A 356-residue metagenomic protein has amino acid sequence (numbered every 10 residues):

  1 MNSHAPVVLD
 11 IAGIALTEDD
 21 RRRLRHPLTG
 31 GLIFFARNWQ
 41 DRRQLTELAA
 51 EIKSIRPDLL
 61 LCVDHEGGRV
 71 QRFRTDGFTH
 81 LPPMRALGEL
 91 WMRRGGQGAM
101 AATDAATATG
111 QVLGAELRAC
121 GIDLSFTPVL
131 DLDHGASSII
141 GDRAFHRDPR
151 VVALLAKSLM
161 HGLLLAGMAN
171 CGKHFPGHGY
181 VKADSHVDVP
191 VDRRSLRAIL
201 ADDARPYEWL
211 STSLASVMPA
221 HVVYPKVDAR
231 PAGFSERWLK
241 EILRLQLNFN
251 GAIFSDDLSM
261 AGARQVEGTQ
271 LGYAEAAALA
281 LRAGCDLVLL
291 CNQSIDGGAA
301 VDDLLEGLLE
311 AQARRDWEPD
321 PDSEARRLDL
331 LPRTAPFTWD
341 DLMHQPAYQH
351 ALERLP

Functional and structural regions predicted by a protein language model:
M1-A5, E66-G95, L132-G141, N170-V191 (+1 more regions): N-terminal small/glycine-rich loop or linker at the start of catalytic domains across soluble metabolic enzymes
M1-L61, G67-H80: N-terminal hydrophobic targeting/anchoring segments and the immediately downstream early-domain regions of hydrolases
L16, R37-P57, L154-A325, F337-W339: Second-shell residues forming the walls of enzyme active-site clefts
G31-R37, D123-V129, G284-V288: Divalent metal-dependent hydrolysis catalytic cores, especially in the metallo-beta-lactamase
Q40-E47, W91-A115, R147-L155, R197-L200: Glycine-rich anion/phosphate-binding loops
K53-P82, A106-L132, V152, M160-P176: Glycine-rich, aromatic-flanked loop segments that form ligand/cofactor-binding clefts across common enzyme folds
A311, P321-P356: A short C-terminal boundary segment appended to hydrolase-like catalytic domains
